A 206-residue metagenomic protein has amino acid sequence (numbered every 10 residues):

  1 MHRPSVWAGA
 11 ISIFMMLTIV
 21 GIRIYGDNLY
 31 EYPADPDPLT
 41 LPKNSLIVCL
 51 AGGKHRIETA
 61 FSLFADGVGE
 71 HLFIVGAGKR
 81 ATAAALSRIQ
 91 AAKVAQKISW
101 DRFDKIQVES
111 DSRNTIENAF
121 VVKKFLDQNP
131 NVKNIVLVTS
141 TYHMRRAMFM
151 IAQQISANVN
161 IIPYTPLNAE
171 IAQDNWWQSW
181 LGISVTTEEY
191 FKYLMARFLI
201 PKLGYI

Functional and structural regions predicted by a protein language model:
M1-H2: N-terminal Lys/Arg-rich, disordered targeting/topogenic segments
V6-I24: Hydrophobic membrane-insertion alpha-helices, especially the h-region of bacterial N-terminal signal peptides
R23-W180: A structural signal for short, hydrophobic/glycine-enriched beta-strand patches
S179-I206: A transmembrane-helix-recognition feature enriched in membrane-embedded lipid enzymes and envelope glyco-/phospholipid
